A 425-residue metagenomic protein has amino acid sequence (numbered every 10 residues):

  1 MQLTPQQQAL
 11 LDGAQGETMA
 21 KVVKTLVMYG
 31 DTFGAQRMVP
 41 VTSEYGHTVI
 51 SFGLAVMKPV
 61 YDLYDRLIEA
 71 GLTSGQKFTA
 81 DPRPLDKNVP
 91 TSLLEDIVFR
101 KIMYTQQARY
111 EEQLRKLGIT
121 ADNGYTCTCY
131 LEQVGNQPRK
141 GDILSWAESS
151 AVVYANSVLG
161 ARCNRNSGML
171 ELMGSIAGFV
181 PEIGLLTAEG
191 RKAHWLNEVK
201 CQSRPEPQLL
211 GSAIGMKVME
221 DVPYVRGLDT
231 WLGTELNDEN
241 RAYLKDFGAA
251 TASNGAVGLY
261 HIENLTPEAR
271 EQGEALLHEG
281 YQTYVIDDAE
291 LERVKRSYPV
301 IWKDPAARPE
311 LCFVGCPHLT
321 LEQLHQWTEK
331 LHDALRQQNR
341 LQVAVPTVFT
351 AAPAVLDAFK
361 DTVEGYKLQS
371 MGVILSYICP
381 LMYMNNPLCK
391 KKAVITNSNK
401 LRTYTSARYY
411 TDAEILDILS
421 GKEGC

Functional and structural regions predicted by a protein language model:
M1-F313, H318-C425: Non-transmembrane, aqueous-exposed alpha-helical and coiled segments at domain scale
